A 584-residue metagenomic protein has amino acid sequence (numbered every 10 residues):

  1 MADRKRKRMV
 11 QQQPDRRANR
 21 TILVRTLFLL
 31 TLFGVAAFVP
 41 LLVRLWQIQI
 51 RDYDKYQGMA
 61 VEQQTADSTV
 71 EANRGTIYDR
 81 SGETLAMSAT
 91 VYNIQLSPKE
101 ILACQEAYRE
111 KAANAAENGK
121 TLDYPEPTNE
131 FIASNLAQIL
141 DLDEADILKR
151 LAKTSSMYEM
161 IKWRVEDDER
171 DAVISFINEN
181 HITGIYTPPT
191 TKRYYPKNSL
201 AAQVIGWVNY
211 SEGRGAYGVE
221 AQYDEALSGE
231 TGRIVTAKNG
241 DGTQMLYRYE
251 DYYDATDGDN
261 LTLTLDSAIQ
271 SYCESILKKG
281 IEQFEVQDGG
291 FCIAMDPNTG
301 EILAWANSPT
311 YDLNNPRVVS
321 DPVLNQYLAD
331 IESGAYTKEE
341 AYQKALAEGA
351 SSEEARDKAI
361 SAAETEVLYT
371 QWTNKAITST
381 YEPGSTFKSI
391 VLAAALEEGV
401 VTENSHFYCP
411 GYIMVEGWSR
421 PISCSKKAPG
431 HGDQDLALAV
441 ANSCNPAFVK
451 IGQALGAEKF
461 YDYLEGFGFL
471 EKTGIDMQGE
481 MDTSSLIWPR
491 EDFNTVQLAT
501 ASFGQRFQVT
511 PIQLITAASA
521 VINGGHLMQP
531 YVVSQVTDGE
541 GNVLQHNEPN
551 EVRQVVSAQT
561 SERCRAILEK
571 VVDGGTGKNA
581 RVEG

Functional and structural regions predicted by a protein language model:
M1-R356, Q371, T380, E458-E465 (+1 more regions): Periplasmic/cell-envelope proteins involved in peptidoglycan metabolism and beta-lactam response
K5, A86, Y92, N239-Y253 (+2 more regions): Beta-lactam-recognizing serine transpeptidase/beta-lactamase-like catalytic domain environment
